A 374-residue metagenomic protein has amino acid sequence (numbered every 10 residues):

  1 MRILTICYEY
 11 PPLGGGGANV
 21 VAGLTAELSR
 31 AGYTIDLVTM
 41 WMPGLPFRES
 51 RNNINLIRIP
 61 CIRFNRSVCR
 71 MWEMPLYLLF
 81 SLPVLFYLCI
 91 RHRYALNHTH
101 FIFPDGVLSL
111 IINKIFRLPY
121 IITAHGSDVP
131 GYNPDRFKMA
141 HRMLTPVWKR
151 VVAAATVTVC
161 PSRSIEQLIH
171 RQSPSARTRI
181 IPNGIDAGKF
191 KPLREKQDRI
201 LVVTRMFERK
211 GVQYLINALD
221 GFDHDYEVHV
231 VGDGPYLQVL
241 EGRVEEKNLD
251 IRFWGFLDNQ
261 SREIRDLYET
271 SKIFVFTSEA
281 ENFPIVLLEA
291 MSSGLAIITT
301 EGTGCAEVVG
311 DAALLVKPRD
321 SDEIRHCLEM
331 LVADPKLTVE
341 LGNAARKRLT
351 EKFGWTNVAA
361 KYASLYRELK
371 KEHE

Functional and structural regions predicted by a protein language model:
M1-R48, N52-N55, D220, T356: N-terminal subdomain of nucleotide-sugar transferases
L4, V159, R194-G221, H229: Conserved donor-binding/catalytic core segment of Leloir-type glycosyltransferases
W41, S164, G184: Carbohydrate-associated surface elements
F86, I115, H141-V157: Membrane-proximal helix-turn-helix segments that form the acceptor-binding/catalytic region of lipid-linked
E241-D258: Nucleotide-activated donor-binding/catalytic signature segment of Leloir-type glycosyltransferases, i.e., the conserved
E279: Aromatic "clamp/platform" in nucleotide-sugar-dependent glycosyltransferases that forms part of the donor/acceptor
L287, A296-T299: Short hydrophobic beta-strand element within catalytic cores of glycosyltransferases and related nucleotide-activated
L314-S321, M330-P335: Conserved acidic donor-binding segment of nucleotide-sugar-dependent glycosyltransferases
